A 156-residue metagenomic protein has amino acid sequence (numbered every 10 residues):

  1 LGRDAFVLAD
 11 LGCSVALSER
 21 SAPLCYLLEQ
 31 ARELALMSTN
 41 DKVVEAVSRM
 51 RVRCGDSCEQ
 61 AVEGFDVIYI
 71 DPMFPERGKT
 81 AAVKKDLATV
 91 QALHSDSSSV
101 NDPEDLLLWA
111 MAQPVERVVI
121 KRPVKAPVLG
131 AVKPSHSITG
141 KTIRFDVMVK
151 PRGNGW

Functional and structural regions predicted by a protein language model:
L1-V7, F65-K84: Conserved proline-anchored active-site loop of SAM-dependent methyltransferases that bridges a beta-strand
A9-G12: Gly/Ala-rich phosphate-binding loop of Rossmann-like dinucleotide-binding domains, activating on the conserved
S14-V67: S-adenosyl-L-methionine
A22, E59, F74-P75, K79 (+1 more regions): Short, glycine/acidic-enriched loop or turn micro-motifs at the edges of active sites
P72-L106: Mobile active-site "lid"/loop adjacent to the S-adenosyl-L-methionine
K84-D96, A131-V132, G140-W156: SAM/dcSAM-binding transferase cores
N101-V149: Conserved Class I SAM-dependent methyltransferase catalytic core
